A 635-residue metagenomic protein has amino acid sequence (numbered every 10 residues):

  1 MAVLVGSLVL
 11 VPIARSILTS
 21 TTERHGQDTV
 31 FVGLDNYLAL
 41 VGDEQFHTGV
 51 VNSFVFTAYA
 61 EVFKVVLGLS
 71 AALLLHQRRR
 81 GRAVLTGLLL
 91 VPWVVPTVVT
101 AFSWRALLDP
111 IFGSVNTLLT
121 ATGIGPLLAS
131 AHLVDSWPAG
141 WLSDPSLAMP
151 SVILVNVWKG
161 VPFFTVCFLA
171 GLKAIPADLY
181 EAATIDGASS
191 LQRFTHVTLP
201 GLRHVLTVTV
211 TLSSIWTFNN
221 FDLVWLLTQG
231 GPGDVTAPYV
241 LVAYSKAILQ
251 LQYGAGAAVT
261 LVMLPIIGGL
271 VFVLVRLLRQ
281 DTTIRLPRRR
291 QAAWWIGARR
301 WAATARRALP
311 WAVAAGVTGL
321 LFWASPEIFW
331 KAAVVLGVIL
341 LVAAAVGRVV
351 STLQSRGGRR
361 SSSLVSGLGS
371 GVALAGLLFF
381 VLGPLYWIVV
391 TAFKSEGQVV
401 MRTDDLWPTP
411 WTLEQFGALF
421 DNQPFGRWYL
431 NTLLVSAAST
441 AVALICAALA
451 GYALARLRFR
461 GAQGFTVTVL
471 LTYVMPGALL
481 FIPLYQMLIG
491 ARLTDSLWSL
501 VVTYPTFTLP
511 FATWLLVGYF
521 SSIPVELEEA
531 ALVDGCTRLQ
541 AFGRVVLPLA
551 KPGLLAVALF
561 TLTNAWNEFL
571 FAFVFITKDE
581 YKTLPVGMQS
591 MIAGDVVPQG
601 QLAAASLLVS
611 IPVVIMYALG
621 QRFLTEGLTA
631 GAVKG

Functional and structural regions predicted by a protein language model:
M1-P287, T318-A332, G347-S355, G367-G635: A structural signal for multi-pass alpha-helical bundles of membrane permease subunits that mediate small-molecule
R285-S363: Transmembrane alpha-helices
